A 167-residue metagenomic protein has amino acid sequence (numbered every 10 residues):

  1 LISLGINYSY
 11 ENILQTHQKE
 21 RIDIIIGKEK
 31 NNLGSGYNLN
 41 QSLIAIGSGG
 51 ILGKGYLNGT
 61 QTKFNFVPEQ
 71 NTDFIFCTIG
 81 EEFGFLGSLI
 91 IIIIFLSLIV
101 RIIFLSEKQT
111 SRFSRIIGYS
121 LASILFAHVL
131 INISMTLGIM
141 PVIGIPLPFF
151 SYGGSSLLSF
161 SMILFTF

Functional and structural regions predicted by a protein language model:
I2-G87, R112-S114: Hydrophobic, glycine- and aromatic-enriched re-entrant/interface helices and adjoining loop segments
T78-E81, L121-L125, G153-S156: Transmembrane helix-bundle signature of multi-pass membrane transporters/permeases
E82-I99: Hydrophobic alpha-helical transmembrane segments
L89-I90, I117-G118, L158: Hydrophobic alpha-helical transmembrane segments
F95-I102, A122, M135, I163-T166: Hydrophobic/aromatic residues in alpha-helical transmembrane segments
F104-G144: Loop-to-helix entry and N-terminal half of a specific, functionally important transmembrane alpha helix in multi-pass
N132-F167: A juxtamembrane structural motif centered on a specific transmembrane helix
